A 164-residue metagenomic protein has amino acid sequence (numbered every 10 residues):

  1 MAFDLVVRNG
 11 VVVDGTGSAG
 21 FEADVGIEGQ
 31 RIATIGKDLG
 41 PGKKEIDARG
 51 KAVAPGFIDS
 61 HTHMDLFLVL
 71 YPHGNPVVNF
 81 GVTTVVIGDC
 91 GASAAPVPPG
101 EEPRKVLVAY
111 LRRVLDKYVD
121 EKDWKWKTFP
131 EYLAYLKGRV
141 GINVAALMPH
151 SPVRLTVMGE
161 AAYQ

Functional and structural regions predicted by a protein language model:
M1-D4, V11-G56: Histidine-rich, glycine-flanked metal-binding segment
V6, G56-I58, V86: Residue-level marker for buried hydrophobic side chains located in beta-strands that build the well-ordered beta-sheet
G10, Q30, G50, H61 (+2 more regions): Divalent metal-coordination and catalytic microenvironments
G15, A48, S60-T62, L66 (+1 more regions): Generic detector of well-ordered alpha-helical packing
T16, G36, L66-L68, V86: Activation segment
E45, D65, P96-V97: Short Asp/Glu-rich motifs
A52-P76: Di-metal (Zn2+ and/or Mg2+/Mn2+) metal-binding site signature of metallo-dependent hydrolases with the MBL/beta-CASP
L70-Q164: Divalent-metal coordination cores built from histidine and acidic residues
